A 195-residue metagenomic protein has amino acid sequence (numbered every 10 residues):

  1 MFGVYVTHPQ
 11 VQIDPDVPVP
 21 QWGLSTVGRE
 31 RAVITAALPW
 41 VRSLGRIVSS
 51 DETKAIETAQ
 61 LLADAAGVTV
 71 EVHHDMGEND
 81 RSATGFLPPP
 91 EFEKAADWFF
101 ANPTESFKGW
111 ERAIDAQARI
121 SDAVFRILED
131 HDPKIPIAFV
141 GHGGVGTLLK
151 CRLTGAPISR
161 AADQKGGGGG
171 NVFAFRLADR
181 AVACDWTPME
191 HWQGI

Functional and structural regions predicted by a protein language model:
F2-E57, L61, E111-I120: Loop-to-helix element that buttresses phosphate recognition and phosphoryl-transfer chemistry
G3, I135-G143: Generic beta-sheet signal
Y5, Q10-D16, E93-F107: Short, basic/glycine-rich phosphate-binding loops at helix/coil junctions that contact nucleotide phosphates
Q10, G143-G144: Alpha-helix/helix-capping structural signal
V33-D97, A101-T104: Phosphate-coordination/substrate-recognition cap region in phosphate-metabolizing enzymes
W40-S43, I127-P136: Glycine-rich phosphate-binding loop signature in dinucleotide/nucleotide-binding domains
V68-V72, E78-P90, P133-I135, C151-I195: Acidic, low-complexity terminal tails and accessory targeting/binding regions of phosphate-metabolizing enzymes
F99-H131: Internal catalytic-core helix/loop-beta-alpha segment that presents or stabilizes conserved functional determinants
